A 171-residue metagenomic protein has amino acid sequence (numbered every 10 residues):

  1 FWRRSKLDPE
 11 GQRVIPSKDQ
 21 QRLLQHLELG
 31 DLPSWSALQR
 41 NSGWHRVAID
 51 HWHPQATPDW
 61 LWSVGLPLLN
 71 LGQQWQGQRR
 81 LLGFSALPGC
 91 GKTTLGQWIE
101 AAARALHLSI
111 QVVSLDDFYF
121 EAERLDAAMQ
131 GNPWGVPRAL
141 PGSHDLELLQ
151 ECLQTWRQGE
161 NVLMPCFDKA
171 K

Functional and structural regions predicted by a protein language model:
F1-S63: Charged, amphipathic alpha-helical linker segments immediately N-terminal to NTP-binding catalytic cores
W52-A56, Q111-S114, F118-A170: Conserved nucleotide-sensing/catalytic segment adjacent to the nucleotide-binding pocket in NTP-handling enzymes
S63-Q76: Pre-Walker A adenine-sensing motif
L82-F84: Hydrophobic anchor at the beta1->P-loop junction of P-loop NTPases
G89: Walker A (P-loop) phosphate-binding loop of P-loop NTPases
K92: Conserved lysine of the Walker
L95, I99: Hydrophobic positions on the alpha1 helix immediately C-terminal to the Walker A/P-loop
A101-Q111: Post-Walker A helix-loop "phosphate-sensing" segment adjacent to the P-loop in P-loop NTPases
